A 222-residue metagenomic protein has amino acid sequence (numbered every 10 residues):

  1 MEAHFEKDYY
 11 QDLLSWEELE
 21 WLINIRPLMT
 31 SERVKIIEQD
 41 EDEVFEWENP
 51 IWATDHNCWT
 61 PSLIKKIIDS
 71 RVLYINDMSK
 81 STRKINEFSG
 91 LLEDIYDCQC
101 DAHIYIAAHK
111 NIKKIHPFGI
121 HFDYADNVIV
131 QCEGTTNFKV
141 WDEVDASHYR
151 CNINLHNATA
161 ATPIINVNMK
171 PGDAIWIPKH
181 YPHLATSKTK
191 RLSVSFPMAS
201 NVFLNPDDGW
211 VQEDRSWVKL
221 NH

Functional and structural regions predicted by a protein language model:
M1-H4, L73-I75, I175: Generic beta-sheet signal
M1-H4, Y9-L14, A158: Fe(II)/2-oxoglutarate
E6, N221-H222: Polar low-complexity intrinsically disordered regions
D12-L13, E20-P171, Y181-N221: Active-site region of the double-stranded beta-helix
W176-H180: Residue-level recognition of conserved beta-strand edge/terminus positions
